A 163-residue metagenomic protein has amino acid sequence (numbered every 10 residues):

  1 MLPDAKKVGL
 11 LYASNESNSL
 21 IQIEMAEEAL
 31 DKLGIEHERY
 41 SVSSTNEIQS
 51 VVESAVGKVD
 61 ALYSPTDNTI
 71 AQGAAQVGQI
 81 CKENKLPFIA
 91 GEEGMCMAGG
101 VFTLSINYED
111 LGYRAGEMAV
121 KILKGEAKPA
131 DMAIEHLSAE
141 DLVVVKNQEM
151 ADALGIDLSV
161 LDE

Functional and structural regions predicted by a protein language model:
M1-D31, K128-E149: An alpha-beta-alpha
M1-K7, I106-A127: Hydrophobic alpha-helical segments within soluble ligand-binding/sensing domains
V8-L11, V59-A71, I89-G91: Periplasmic-binding protein-like
Y12-Q22, R39-I48, N68, E92-G94 (+2 more regions): Hinge/beta->alpha junction and helix N-cap segments in small-molecule ligand-binding domains
K32-R39: A local structural motif
E47-V51, G73: Short acidic active-site motifs
V77-G100: Venus flytrap/periplasmic-binding-protein-like
M118-K124, A133-E163: An extracytoplasmic/periplasmic, membrane-proximal ligand-sensing/linker region
